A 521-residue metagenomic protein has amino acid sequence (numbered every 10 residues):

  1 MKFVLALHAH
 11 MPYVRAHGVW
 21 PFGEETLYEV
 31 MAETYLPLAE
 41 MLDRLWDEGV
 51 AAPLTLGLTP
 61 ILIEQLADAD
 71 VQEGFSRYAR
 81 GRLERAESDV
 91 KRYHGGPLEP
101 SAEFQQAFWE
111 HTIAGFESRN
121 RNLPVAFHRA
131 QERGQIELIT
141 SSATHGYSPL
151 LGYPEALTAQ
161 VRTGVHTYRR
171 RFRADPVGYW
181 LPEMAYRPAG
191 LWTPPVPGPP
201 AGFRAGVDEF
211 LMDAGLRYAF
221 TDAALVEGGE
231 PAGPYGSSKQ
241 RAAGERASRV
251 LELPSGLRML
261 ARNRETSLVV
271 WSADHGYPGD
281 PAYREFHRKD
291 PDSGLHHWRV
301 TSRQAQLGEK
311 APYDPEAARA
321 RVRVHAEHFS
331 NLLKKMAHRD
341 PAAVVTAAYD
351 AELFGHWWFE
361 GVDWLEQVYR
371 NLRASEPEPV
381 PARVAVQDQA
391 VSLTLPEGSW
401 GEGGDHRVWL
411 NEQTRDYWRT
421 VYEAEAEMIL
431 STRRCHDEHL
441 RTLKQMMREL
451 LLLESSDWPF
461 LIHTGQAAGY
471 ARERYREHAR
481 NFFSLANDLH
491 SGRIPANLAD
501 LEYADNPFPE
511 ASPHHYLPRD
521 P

Functional and structural regions predicted by a protein language model:
M1-A51, L58-L98, E103, E230 (+1 more regions): Active-site and substrate-binding clefts of carbohydrate-active enzymes
D43-V50, N122-I139, R169-F172, L211-M212 (+1 more regions): Acidic (Asp/Glu)-rich catalytic clusters
G57-L62, S142, G178-A185, A224 (+1 more regions): Short, solvent-exposed turn/loop segments enriched in Gly/Ser/Thr/Pro and often Arg
L62-L66, F116-N120, Y147-L157, L181-G190 (+3 more regions): Acidic-and-aromatic substrate-binding clefts and catalytic sites of carbohydrate-active enzymes
A67-D70, G74-E132, E137-P154: Active-site-proximal, glycine-rich beta->alpha crossover segments in alpha/beta enzymes that shape flexible
G152-P154, Q160-V165, R171-P176, M184-R204 (+1 more regions): Non-catalytic regulatory/linker segments of enzymes
L157-E183, N331-A348: CE4/NodB-like, metal-dependent polysaccharide N-deacetylase domain that modifies extracellular/periplasmic N-acetylated
Q160-V161, T167-Y168, V177-G178, M184-A185 (+4 more regions): Extended, regular secondary-structure scaffolds
